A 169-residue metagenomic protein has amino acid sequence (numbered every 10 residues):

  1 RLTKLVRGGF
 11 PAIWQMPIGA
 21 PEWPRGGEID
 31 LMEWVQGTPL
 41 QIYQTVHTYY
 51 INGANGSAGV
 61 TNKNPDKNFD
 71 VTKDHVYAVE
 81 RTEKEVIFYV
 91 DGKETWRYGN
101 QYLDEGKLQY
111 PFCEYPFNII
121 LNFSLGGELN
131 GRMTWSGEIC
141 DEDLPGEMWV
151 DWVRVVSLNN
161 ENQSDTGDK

Functional and structural regions predicted by a protein language model:
R1-K169: GH16 jelly-roll
